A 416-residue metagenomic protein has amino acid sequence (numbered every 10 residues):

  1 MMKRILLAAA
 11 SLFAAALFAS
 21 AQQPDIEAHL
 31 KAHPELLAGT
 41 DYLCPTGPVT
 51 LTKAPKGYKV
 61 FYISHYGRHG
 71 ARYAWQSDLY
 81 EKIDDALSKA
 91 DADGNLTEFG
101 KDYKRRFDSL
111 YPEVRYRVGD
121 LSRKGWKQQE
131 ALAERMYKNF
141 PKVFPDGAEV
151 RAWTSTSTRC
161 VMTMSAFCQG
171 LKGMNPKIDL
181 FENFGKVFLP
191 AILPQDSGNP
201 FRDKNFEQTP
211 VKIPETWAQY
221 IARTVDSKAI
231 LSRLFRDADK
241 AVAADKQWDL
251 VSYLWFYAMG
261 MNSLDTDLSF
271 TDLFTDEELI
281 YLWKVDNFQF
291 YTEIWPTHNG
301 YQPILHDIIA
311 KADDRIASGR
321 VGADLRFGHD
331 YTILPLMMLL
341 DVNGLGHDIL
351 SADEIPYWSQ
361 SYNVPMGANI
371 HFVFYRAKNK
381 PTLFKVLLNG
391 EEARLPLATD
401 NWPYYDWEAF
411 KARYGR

Functional and structural regions predicted by a protein language model:
M1-P24: Bacterial Sec-dependent N-terminal signal peptides
Q22-R151, S155-D324, G328-R416: Signature for phosphate-centric chemistry
